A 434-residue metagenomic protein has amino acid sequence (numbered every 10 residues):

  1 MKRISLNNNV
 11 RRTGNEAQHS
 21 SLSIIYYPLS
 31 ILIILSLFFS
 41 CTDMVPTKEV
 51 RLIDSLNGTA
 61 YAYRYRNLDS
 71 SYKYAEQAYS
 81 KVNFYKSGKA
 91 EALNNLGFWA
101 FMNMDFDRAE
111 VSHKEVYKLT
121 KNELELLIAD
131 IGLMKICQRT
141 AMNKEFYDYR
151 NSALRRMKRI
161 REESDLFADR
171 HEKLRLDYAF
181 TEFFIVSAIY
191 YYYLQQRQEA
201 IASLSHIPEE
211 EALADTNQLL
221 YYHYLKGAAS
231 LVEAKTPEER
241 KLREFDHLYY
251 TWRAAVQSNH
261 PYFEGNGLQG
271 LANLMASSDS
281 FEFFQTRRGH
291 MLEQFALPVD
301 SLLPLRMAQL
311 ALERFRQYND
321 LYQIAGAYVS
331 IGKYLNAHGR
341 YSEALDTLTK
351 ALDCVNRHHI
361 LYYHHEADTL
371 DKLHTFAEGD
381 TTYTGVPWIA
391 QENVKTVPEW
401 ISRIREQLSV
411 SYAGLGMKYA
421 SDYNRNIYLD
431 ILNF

Functional and structural regions predicted by a protein language model:
M1-I24: N-terminal secretory signal peptides that target proteins for export/translocation
A17-H19, Y26-Y27, M44, H206: Selective for proline/serine-rich intrinsically disordered segments in cytosolic/nuclear regulatory regions
P28-F38: Bacterial N-terminal signal peptides
C41-N433: A "functional boundary" signal
